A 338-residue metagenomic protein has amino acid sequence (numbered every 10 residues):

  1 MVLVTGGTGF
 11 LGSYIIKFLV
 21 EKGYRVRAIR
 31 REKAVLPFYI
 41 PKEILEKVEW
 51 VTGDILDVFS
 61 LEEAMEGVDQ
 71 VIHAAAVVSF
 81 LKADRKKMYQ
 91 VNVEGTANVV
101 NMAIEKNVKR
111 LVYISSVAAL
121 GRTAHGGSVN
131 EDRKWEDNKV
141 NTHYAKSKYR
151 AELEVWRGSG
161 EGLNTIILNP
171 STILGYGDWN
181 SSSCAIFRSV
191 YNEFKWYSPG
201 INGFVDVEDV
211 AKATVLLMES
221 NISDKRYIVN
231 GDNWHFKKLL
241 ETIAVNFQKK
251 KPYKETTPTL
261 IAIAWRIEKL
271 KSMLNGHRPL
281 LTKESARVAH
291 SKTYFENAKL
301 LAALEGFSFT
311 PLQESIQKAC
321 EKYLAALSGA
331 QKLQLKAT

Functional and structural regions predicted by a protein language model:
V2-K22: N-terminal Rossmann NAD(P)H-binding glycine-rich loop of SDR-like oxidoreductase domains
I44, V48-E94, M102: NAD(P)H-binding glycine-rich loop region in Rossmannoid oxidoreductase-like domains and their noncatalytic homologs
F80, V117-G127, I173-W179: Conserved catalytic-site region of short-chain dehydrogenase/reductase
K86, V91-H143: Conserved Rossmann-fold NAD(P)-dependent oxidoreductase catalytic core, especially the SDR/UDP-sugar
N98, R150, S181-S182, S198-M218 (+1 more regions): Substrate-positioning beta->alpha
N141-I166: Active-site Tyr-X1-5-Lys
G162-F204: NAD(P)-dependent short-chain dehydrogenase/reductase
A213-L280, A302, P311-L312, Q317-T338: Mid/C-terminal beta-alpha module of Rossmann-like enzyme folds, strongest in SDR-family dehydrogenases/epimerases
